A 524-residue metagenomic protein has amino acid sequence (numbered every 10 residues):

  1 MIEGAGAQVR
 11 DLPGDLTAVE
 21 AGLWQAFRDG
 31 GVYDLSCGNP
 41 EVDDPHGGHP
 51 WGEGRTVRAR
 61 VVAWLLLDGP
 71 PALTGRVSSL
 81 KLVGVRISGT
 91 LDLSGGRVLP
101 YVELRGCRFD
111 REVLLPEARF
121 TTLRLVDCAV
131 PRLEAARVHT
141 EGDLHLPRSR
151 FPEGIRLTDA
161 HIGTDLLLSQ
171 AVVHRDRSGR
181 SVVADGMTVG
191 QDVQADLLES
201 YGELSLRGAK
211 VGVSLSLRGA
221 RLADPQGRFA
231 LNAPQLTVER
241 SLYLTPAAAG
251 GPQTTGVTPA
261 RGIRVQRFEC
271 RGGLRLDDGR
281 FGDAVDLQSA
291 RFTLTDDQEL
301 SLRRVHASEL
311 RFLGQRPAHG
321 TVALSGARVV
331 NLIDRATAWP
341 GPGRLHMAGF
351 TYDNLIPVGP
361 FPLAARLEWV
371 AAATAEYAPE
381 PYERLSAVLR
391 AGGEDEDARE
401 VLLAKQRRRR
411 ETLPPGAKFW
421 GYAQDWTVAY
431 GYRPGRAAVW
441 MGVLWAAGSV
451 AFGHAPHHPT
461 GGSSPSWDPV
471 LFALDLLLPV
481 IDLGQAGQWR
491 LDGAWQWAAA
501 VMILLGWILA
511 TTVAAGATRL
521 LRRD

Functional and structural regions predicted by a protein language model:
M1-G421: N-terminal leader/targeting and pre-domain segments
V388, L504-W507: Residue-level hotspots within the lipid-embedded alpha helices of multi-pass solute transporters
A398, A451, A517: Hydrophobic, well-ordered secondary-structure elements that form the walls of internal hydrophobic environments
Q424-P434, F452, P456-I503, T512: Pore-loop/selectivity-filter region of tetrameric P-loop cation channels
Y432-G442: Alpha-helical transmembrane segments and their helix-start/interface "positive-inside/aromatic belt" motifs in integral
M441-W445, A499-M502: Hydrophobic alpha-helical transmembrane segments of polytopic
T512, R519-R522: Basic, amphipathic N-terminal segments
